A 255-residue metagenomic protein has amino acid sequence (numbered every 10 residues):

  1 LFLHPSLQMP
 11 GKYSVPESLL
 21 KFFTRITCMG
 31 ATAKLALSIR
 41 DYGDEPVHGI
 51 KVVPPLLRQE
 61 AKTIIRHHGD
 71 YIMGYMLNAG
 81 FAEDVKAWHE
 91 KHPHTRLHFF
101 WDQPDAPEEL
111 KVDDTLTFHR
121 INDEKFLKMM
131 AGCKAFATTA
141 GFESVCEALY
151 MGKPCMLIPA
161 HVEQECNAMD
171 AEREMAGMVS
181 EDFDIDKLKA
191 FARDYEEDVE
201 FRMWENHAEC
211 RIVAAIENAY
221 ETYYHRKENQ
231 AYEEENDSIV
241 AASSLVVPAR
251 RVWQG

Functional and structural regions predicted by a protein language model:
L1-V52: Active-site-proximal region of nucleotide-activated glycan assembly enzymes, centered on histidine/acidic-rich loops
C28-M29, D41-I50, T63-H67, D105-T115 (+1 more regions): Short loop/helix-cap segments at secondary-structure boundaries that form the rim of catalytic
A33-L35, K51, H98, H119 (+3 more regions): Hydrophobic/aromatic beta-strand patches that form the interior of the parallel beta-sheet core in alpha/beta enzyme
L56-G132: Donor-nucleotide binding loops and adjacent catalytic segments primarily of GT-B fold Leloir glycosyltransferases
L110-K111, P154-E197: Nucleotide-sugar donor-binding patch of glycosyltransferase catalytic domains
D123, K128-N167: A donor-sugar binding/catalytic signature common to diverse glycosyltransferases and related nucleotide-sugar
E124-K125, K187, R211: Short acidic active-site motifs
A190-G255: C-terminal amphipathic helix plus adjacent low-complexity, charged tail appended to glycosyltransferase catalytic
